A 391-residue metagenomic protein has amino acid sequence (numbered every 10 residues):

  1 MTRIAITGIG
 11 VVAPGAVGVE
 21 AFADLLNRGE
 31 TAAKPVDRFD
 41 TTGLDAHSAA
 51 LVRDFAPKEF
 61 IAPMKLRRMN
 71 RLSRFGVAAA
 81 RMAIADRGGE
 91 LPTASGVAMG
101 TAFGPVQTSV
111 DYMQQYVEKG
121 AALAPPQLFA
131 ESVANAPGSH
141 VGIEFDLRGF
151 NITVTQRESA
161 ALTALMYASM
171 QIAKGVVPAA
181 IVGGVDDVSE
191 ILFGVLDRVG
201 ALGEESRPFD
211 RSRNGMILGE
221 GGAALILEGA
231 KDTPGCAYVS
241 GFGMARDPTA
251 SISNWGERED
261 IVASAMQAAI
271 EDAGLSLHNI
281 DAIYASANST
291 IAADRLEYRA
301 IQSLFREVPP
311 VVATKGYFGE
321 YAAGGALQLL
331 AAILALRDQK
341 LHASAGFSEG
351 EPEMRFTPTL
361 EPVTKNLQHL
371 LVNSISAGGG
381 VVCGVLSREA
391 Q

Functional and structural regions predicted by a protein language model:
M1-I6, L91-A94, G235, L277-N279 (+1 more regions): Flexible, low-complexity linker/loop segments at domain and module junctions
T2-V12, V19, D24-P35, E204-L275 (+3 more regions): Condensing-enzyme catalytic core mediating Claisen C-C bond formation in acyl metabolism
A5-I6, A21-A23, N27-Q156, L277-R295 (+1 more regions): Conserved beta-ketoacyl condensing-enzyme motif
A13-A16, P63-R81, A124-V133, N151-T163 (+4 more regions): Active-site pocket-shaping loop/turn-to-helix segments
E20-L25, Q107-A122, A173, G194-E205 (+3 more regions): A glycine- and small-aliphatic-rich helix-loop capping segment at beta-alpha/alpha-beta transitions that lines
G76-G88, A134-P137, G142-F145, N151-G183 (+4 more regions): Active-site-proximal alpha-helical scaffold in enzymes
E118-P125, M166, M170, D187-P234 (+2 more regions): Glycine-/small-residue-rich "gating" segment that lines the acyl/pantetheine channel and substrate pocket
V176-G200, E204-F209, R213, F242-G256 (+2 more regions): Acyl-CoA/ACP chain-elongation machinery
